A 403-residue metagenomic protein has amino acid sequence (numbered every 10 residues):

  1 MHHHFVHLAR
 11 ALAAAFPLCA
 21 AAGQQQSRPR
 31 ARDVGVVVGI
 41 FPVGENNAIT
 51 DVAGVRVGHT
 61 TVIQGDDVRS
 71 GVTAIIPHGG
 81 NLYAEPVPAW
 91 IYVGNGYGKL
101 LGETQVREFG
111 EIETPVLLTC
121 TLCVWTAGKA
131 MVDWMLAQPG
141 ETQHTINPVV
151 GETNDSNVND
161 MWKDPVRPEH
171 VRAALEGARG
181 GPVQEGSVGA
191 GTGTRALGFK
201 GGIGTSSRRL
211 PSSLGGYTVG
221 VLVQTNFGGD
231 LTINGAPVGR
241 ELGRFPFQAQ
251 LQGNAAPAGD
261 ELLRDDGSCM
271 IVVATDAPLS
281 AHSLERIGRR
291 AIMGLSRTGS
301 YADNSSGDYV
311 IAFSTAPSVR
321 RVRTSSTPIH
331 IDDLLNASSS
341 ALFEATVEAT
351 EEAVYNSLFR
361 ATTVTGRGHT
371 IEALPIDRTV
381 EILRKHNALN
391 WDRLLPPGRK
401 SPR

Functional and structural regions predicted by a protein language model:
M1-L12: Bacterial N-terminal signal peptides that target proteins for export
L12-A22: Hydrophobic h-region of N-terminal signal peptides that target proteins for export in Gram-negative bacteria
Q24-R403: Alpha/propeptide regions of enzymes that mature by internal proteolysis
